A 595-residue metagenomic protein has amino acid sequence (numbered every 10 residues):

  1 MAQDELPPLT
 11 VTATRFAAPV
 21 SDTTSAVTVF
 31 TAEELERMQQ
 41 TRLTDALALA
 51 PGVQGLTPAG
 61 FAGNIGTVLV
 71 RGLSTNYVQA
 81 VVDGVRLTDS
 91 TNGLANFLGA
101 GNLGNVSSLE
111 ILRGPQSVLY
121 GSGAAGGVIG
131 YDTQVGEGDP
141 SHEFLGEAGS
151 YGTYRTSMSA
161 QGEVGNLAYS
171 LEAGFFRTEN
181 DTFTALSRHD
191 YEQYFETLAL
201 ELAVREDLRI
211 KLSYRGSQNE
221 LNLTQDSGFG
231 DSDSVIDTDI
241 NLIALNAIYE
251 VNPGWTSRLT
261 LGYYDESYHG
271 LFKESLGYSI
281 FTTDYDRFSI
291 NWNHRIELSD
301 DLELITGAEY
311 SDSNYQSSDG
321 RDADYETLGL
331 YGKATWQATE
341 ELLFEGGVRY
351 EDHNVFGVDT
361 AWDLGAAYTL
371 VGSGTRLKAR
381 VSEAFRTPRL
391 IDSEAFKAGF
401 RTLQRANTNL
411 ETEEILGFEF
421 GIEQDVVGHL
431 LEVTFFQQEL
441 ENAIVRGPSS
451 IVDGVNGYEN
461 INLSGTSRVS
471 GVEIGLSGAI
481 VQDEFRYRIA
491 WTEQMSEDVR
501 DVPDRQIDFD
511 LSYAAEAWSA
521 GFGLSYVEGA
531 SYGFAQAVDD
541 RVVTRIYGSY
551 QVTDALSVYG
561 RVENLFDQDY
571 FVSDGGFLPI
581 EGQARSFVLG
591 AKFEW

Functional and structural regions predicted by a protein language model:
M1-Q40, T44-A50, Q161-G162, Y194 (+2 more regions): N-terminal Sec signal peptide and the immediately downstream disordered periplasmic leader that contains the TonB box
S21-T28, E36-R42, L56-G104, R113-V128 (+2 more regions): Flexible, glycine/serine/threonine-rich loop segments and coil->beta-strand junctions that form periplasmic-facing
V27, L35, L47, L109-I111 (+3 more regions): Non-catalytic regulatory/gating segments with a bias toward low-complexity or hydrophobic composition
S117-V118, G130, E137-E147, Y151 (+2 more regions): Periplasmic-side early beta-strands and strand-to-turn transitions of outer-membrane beta-barrels
L202-R205, Y249-N252, L261, S299-I305 (+5 more regions): Structural signature of Gram-negative outer-membrane beta-barrels, strongest in the C-terminal barrel of TonB-dependent
G228-E250, T283-Y285, V355, R376 (+5 more regions): Outer-membrane beta-barrel signature, preferentially recognizing the C-terminal barrel domain of Gram-negative
Q337-F344, F436-L440, N456-G533, Q551-R561 (+2 more regions): Gram-negative outer-membrane beta-barrel transporters
L364-A367, E581-W595: Outer-membrane beta-barrel "beta-signal"
